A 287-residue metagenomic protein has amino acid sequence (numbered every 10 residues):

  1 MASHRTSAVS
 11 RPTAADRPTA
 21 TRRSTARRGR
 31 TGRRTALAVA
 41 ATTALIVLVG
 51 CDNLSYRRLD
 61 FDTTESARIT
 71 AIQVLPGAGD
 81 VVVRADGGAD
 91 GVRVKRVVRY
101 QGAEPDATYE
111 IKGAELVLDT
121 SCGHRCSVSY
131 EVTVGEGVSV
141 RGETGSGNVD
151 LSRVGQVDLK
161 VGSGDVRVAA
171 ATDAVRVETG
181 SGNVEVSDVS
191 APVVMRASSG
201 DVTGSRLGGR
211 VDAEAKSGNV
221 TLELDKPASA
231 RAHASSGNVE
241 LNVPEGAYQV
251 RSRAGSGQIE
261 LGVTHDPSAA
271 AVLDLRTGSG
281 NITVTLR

Functional and structural regions predicted by a protein language model:
A2-E104, S121-T133, I259-A269: Short acidic/polar N-terminal linker immediately downstream of export determinants
A40-V47, L116, V175, S252: Hydrophobic alpha-helical membrane segments, chiefly transmembrane helices and signal peptide h-regions, characterized
D60-S66, E104-E178, N183-S187, T203-G204 (+2 more regions): Right-handed parallel beta-helix
I72-P76, G142, L159, A213: Active-site alpha-helical segments that house and flank conserved acidic catalytic motifs for diphosphate chemistry
G88, R99, G123, G137 (+5 more regions): Solvent-exposed coil/turn segments that connect beta secondary-structure elements in extracytoplasmic/periplasmic
G88-D90, A114, V128, E136-V138 (+3 more regions): A generic structural signal for short beta-strands and their flanking turns/coil linkers
D188, P192-R287: Short, surface-exposed interaction patches in beta-rich subdomains that mediate adhesion/assembly near membranes
